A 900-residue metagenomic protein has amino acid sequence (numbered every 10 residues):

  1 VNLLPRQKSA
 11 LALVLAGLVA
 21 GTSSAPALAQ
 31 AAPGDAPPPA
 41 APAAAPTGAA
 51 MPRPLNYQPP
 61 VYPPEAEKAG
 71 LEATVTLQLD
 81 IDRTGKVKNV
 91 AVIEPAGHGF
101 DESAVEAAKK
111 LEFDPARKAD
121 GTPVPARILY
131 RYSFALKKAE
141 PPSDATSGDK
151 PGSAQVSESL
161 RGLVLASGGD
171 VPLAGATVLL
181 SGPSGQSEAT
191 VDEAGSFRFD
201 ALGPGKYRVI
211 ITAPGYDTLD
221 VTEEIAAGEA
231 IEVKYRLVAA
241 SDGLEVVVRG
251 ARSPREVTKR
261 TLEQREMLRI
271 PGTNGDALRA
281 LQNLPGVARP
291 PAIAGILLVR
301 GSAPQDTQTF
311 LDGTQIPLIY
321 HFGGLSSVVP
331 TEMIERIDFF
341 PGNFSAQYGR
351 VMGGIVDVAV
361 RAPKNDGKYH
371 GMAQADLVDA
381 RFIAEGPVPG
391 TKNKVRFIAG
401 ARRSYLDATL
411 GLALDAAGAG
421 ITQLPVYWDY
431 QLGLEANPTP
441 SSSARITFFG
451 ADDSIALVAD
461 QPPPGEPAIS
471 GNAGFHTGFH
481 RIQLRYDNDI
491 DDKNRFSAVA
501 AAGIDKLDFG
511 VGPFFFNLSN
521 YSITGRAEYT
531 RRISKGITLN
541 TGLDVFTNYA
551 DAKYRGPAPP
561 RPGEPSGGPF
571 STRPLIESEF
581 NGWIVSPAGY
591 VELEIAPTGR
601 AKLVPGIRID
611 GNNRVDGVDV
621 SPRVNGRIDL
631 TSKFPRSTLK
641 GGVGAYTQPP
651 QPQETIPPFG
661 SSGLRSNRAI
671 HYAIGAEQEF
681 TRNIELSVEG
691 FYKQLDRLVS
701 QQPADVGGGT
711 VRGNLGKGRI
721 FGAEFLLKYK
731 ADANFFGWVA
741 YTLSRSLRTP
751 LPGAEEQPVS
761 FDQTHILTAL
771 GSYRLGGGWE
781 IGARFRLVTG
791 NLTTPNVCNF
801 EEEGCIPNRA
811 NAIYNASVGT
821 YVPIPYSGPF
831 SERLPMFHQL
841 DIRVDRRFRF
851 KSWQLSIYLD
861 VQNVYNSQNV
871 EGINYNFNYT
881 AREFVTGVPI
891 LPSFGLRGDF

Functional and structural regions predicted by a protein language model:
G34-M51, A139-G169, T177, S181-P183 (+6 more regions): Short, acidic, small-residue-rich periplasmic hinge/interaction motif at the N-terminus of Gram-negative outer-membrane
L165, S497-A501, L507-D508, D629 (+4 more regions): Membrane-embedded beta-barrel scaffold of Gram-negative outer-membrane proteins
V171-P172, S181-R198: Short, acidic Ser/Thr/Gly-rich low-complexity loop/linker segments typical of extracellular and cell-surface proteins
G215-D217, E223-K234, E245-S345, I355 (+5 more regions): Periplasmic N-terminal accessory/gating domains of Gram-negative outer-membrane beta-barrel systems
Q315, D551-G567, I628-A673, Y692-T710 (+2 more regions): Surface-exposed extracellular loop regions of Gram-negative outer-membrane beta-barrel proteins, predominantly
D376-R403, A417-I455, G474-F496, R531-I537: Transmembrane beta-barrel wall of Gram-negative outer-membrane proteins
A596-K602, Y692-Q694, G713-P795: Gram-negative outer-membrane beta-barrel transporters
G778, R786-Y821, R833-D841, D845-F900: C-terminal beta-signal and adjacent terminal beta-strands/loops of Gram-negative outer-membrane beta-barrel proteins
